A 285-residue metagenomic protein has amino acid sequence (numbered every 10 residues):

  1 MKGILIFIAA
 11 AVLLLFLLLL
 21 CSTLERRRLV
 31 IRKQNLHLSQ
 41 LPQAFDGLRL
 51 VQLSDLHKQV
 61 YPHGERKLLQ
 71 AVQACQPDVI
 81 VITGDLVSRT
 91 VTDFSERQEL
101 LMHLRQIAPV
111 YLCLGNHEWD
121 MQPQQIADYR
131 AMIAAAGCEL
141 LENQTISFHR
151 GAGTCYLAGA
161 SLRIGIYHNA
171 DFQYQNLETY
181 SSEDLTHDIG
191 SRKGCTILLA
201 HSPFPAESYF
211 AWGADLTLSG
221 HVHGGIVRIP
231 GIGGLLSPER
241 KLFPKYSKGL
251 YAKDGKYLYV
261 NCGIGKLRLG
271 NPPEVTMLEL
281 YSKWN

Functional and structural regions predicted by a protein language model:
M1-A44: N-terminal membrane-anchoring alpha-helices
Q40-L41, K58, E118-L216, V222 (+3 more regions): Conserved catalytic scaffold of divalent metal-dependent phosphoesterases
L48-L141, S147: Membrane-embedded segments
Y61, V91, G165, E207 (+1 more regions): Conserved protein kinase catalytic core
G64-E65, D93-S95, Q124-I126, Y209-W212 (+2 more regions): Short amphipathic alpha-helical segments
H168-N169, I226-G233: Short, charged, surface-exposed secondary-structure boundary motifs
P230-P244: Short, surface-exposed loop/helix-turn segments at secondary-structure junctions that function as lids/hinges flanking
